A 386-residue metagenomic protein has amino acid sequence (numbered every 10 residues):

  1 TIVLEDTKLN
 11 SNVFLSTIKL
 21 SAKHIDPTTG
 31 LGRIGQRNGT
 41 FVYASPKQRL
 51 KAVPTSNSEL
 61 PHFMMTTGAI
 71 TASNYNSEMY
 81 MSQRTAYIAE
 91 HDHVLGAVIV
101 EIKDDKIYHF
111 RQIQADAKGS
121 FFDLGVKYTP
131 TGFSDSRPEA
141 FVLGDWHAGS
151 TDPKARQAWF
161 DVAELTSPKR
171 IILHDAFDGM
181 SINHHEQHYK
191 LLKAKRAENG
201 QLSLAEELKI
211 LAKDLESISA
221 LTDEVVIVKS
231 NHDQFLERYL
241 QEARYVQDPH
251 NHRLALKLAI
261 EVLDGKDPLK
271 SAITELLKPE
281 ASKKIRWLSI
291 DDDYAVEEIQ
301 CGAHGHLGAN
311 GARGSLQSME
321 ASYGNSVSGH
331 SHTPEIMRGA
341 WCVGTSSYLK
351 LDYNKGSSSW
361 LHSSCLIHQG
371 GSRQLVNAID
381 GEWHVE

Functional and structural regions predicted by a protein language model:
T1-R33, G125-P130, K283-Y294: A short, well-structured beta->alpha microelement
T1-T7, T151-L269: Core catalytic region of metal-dependent phosphoesterases/phosphodiesterases, especially metallo-beta-lactamase-like
S11-F14, G125-P153: Mobile, glycine- and charge-enriched loop segments and immediately flanking short secondary-structure elements within
N12-F14, K19-K106, I299-E382: Conserved beta-sheet core of the metallophosphoesterase superfamily
V42-Y43, M64-T66, H109-Q112, I171-H174 (+5 more regions): A structural signal for short, well-ordered beta-strand segments and their strand-loop junctions that often border
E90, A243-E298: Active-site-proximal loop/helix segment associated with metal-binding centers of metalloenzymes
K103-S136, G371-E386: A short C-terminal boundary segment appended to hydrolase-like catalytic domains
A148, D178, D233, L307 (+1 more regions): Short active-site segment of divalent metal-dependent hydrolases/proteases that encodes the spacing between
